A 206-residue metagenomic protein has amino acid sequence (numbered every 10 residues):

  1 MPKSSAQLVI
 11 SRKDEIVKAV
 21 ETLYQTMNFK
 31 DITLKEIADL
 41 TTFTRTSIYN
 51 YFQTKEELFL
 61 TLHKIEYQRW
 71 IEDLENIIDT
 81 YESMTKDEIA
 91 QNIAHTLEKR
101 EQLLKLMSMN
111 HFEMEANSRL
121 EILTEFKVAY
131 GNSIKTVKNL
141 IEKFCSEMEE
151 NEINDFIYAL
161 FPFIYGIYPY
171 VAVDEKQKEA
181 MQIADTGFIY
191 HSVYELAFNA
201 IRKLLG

Functional and structural regions predicted by a protein language model:
M1-M27, E36, L40, T80-Y81: Basic, helix-initiating cap at the start of DNA-binding domains
E15, L23, K30-E57, T61: Helix-turn-helix
F59-E66, E115: Alpha-helical DNA-contacting segments of helix-turn-helix folds
T61, E75-L103, F156-L160: Hydrophobic alpha-helical connector segments
W70, T85-L104, Y190-G206: N-terminal hydrophobic signal/anchor transmembrane helix of membrane proteins
R100-E121, E175-E179: Amphipathic alpha-helical segments used for helix-helix packing
K135-N139, K143, E147, F163-G206: C-terminal peripheral helix-coil segments that are non-catalytic and often amphipathic
E149-I157: Membrane-interface starts of transmembrane alpha-helices
